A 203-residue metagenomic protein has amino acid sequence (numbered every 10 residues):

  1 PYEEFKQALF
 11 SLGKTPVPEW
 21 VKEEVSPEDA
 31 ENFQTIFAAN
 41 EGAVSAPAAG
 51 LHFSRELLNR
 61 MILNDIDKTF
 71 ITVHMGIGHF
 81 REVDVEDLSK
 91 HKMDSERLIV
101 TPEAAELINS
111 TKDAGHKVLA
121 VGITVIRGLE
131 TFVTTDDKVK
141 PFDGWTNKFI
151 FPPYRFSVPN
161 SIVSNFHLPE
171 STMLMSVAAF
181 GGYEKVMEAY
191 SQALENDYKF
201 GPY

Functional and structural regions predicted by a protein language model:
P1-Y203: Surface-exposed, charge/polar-rich loops and edge strands
